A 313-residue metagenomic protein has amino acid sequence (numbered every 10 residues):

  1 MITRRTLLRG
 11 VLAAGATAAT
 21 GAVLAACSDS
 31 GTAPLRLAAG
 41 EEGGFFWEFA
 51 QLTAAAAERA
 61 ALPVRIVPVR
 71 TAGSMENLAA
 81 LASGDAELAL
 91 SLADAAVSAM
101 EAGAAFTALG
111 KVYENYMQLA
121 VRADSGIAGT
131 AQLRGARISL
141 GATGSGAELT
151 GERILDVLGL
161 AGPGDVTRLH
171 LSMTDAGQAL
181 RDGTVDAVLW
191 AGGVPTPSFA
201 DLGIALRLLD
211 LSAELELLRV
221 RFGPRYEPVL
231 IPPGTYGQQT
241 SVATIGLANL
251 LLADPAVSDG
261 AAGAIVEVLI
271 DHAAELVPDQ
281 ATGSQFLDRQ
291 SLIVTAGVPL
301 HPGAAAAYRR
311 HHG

Functional and structural regions predicted by a protein language model:
M1-G15, A22: N-terminal secretory signal peptides and thylakoid transit peptides that target proteins across membranes
S28-D29: Bacterial signal peptide processing site
T32, E114-Y116, G246-A248: Extracytoplasmic
P34-A60, V64-V67, N115-D182, Q290 (+2 more regions): Bilobed "Venus flytrap"/periplasmic-binding protein-like clamshell domains and structurally analogous long
V67-A105, I127, T174-L180, V194-L202: Pocket-flanking alpha-helical
A93-A95, S125, G162-L252, A256-V257: Pocket-lining segment of extracytoplasmic ligand-binding domains
A104-V112, I138-S139, G234-A243: A structural signal for short loop-to-beta-strand junctions that line the ligand-binding cleft of periplasmic/secreted
V242-G313: Segments of small-molecule ligand-sensing domains
